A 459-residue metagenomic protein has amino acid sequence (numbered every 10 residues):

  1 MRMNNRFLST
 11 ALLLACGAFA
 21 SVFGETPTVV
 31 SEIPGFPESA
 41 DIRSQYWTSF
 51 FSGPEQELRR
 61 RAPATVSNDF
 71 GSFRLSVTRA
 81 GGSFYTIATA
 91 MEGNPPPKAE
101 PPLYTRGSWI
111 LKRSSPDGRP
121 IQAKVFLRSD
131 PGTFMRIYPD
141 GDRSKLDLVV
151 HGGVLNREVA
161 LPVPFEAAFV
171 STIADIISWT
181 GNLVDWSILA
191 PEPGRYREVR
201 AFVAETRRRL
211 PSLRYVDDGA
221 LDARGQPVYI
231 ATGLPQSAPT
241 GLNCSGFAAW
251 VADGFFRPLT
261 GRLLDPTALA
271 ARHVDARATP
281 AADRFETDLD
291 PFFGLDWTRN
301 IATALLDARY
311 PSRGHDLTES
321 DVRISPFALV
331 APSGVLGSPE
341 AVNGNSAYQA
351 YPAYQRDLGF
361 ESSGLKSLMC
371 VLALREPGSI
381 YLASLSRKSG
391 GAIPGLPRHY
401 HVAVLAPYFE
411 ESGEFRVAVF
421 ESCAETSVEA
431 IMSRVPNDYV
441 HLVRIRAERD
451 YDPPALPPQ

Functional and structural regions predicted by a protein language model:
M1-N4: N-terminal secretory signal peptides that target proteins for export/translocation
R6-F7, G132: Intrinsic disorder/low-complexity detector
L8-S9, N300: A generic signature of intrinsically disordered, low-complexity regions enriched in glycine/proline and charged/polar
S9-A18: Bacterial N-terminal signal peptides
V22-Q459: Cysteine-nucleophile amide-bond enzymes
